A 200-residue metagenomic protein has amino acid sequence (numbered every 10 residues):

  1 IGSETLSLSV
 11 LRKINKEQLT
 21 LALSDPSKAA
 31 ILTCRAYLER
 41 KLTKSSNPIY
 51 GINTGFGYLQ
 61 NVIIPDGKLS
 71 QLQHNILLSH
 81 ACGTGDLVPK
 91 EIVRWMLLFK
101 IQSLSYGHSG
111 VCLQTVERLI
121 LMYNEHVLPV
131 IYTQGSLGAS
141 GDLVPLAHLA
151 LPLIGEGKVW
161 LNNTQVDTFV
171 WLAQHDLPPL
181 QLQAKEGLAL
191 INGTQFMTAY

Functional and structural regions predicted by a protein language model:
I1-Y200: Conserved, well-structured ligand/cofactor-binding cores
